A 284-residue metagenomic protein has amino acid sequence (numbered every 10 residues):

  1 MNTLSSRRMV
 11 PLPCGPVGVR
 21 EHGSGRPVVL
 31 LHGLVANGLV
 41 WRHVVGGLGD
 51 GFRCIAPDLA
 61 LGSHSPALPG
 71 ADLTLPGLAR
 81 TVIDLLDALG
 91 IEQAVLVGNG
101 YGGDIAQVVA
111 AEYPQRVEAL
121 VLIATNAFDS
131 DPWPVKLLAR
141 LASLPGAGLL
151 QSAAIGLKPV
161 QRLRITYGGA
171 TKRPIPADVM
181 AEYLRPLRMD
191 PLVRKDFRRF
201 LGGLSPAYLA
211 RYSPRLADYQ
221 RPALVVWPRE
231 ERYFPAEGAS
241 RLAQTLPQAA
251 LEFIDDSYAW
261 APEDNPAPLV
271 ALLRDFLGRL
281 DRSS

Functional and structural regions predicted by a protein language model:
L12-E21: A short loop-to-beta-strand scaffold at the N-terminal edge of the catalytic core in hydrolase folds
R20-H64: Conserved HGGG/HGGXW glycine-rich cap/lid loop of the alpha/beta-hydrolase fold
V44, D58-S63, P69, N126 (+1 more regions): Short beta-to-alpha linker loops that shape the active-site pocket of alpha/beta-hydrolase fold enzymes
I55-Y101, A271: Active-site loop/oxyanion-hole signature of alpha/beta-hydrolase fold enzymes
E92-W133: Conserved hydrolase catalytic core segment
P132-R185: Helix-rich cap/lid subdomain of alpha/beta-hydrolase
L192-R241, F253: Conserved serine/cysteine hydrolase catalytic core
A249-S284: Catalytic active-site module of serine/aspartate enzymes centered on a nucleophile-bearing elbow/loop
